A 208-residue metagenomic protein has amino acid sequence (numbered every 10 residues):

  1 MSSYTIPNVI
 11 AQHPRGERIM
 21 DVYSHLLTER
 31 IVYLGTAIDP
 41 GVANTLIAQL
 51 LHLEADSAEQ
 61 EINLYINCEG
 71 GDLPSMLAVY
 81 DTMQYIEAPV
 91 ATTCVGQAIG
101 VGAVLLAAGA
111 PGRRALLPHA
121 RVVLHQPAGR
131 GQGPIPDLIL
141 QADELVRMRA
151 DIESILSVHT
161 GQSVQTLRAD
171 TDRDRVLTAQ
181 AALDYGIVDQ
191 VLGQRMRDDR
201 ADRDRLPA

Functional and structural regions predicted by a protein language model:
M1-V101, A108-A208: N-terminal organellar transit peptides
